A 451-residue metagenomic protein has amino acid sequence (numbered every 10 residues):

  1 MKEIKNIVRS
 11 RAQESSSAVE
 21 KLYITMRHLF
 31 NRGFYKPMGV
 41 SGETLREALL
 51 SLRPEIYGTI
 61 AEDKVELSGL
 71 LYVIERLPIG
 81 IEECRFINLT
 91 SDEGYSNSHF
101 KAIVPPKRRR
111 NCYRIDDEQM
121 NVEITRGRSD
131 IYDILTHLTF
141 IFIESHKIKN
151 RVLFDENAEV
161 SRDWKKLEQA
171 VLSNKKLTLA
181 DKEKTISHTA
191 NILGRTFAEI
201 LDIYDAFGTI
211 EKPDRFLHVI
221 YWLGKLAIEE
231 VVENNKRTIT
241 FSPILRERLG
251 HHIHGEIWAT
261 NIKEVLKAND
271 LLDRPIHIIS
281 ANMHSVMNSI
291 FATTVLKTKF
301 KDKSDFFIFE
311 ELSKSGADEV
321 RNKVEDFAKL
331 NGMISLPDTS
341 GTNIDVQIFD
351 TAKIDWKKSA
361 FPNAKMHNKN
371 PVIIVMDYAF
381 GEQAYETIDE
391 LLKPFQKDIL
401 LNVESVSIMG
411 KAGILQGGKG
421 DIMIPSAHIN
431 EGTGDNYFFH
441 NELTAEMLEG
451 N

Functional and structural regions predicted by a protein language model:
M1-N451: Accessory terminal and edge-of-domain segments that mediate assembly/interaction and cofactor placement around
